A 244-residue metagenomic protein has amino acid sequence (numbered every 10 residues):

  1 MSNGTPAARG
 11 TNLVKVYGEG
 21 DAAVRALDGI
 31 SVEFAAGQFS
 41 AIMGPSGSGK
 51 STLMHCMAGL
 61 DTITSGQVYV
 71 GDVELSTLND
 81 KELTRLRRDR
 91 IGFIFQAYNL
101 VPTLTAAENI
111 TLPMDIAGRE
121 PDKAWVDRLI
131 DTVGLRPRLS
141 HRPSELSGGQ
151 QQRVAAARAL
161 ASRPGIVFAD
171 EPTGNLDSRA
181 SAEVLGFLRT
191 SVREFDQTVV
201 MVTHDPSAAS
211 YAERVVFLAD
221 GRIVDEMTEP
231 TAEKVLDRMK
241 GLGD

Functional and structural regions predicted by a protein language model:
M1-T5: Short, low-complexity, intrinsically disordered N-terminal peptides in bacterial proteins
P6-R214, L218: ABC family nucleotide-binding domain
R222-D244: Conserved beta-strand-loop-alpha-helix hinge in the C-terminal portion of ABC ATPase nucleotide-binding domains
